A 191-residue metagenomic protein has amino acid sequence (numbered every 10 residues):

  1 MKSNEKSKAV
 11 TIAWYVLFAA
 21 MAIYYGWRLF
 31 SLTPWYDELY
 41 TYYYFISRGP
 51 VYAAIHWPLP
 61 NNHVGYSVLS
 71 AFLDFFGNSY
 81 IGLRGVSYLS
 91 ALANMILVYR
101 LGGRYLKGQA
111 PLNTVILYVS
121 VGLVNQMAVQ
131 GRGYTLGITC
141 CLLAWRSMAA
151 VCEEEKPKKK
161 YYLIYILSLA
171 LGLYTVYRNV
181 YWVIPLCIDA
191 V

Functional and structural regions predicted by a protein language model:
K2, S147-Y161, W182-V191: Perimembrane helix-loop-helix junctions
K8-E38: Transmembrane signal-anchor helices characteristic of membrane glycosylation enzymes that use polyprenol
V10-I12, V98-S120: Transmembrane-helix signature of polytopic, membrane-embedded enzymes that assemble or transfer cell-envelope glycans
Y15, G85-Y105, L143: Transmembrane-helix motifs of polytopic, lipid-linked glycan transferases
M21-A22, T114-V119, L169: Short helix- or helix-capping micro-motifs that position conserved polar/aromatic residues at function-defining sites
P50, L97, L117-S120, V124-Q126 (+3 more regions): Specific aromatic-rich, kink-prone transmembrane helix
V64, V68, F76-I96: Loop-to-helix entry region of an early transmembrane alpha helix in multi-pass inner-membrane enzymes
T114, M127, K160-N179, P185: Membrane-interface alpha helices of multi-pass inner-membrane proteins
